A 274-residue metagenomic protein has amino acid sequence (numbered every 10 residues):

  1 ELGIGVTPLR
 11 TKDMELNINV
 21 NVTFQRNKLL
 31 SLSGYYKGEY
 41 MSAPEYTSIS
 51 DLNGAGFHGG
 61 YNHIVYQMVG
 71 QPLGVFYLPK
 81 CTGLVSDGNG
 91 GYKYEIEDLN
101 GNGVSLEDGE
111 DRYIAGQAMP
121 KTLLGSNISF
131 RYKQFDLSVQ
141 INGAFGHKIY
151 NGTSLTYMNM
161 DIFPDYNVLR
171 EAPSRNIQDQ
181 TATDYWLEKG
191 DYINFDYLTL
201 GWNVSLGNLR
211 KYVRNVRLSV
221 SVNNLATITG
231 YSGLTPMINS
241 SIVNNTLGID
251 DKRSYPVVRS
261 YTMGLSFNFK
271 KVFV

Functional and structural regions predicted by a protein language model:
L2-P8, L16-F24, L124-F130, F135-G143 (+3 more regions): Membrane-embedded beta-strands that build the outer-membrane beta-barrel scaffold
T7-G116, N223-L225, G230-G233: Conserved small-residue
K12, Q134-L137, G207-N208, K271-V274: Repeated loop/turn-to-beta-strand initiation elements of outer-membrane beta-barrel proteins
M14, P120-L124, D191-D196, R214 (+1 more regions): Residues that define the transmembrane beta-barrel architecture of outer-membrane proteins
P44-F76, D165, Q178-A182, T229-V274: C-terminal beta-signal and terminal closure region of outer-membrane beta-barrel proteins
Y66, Y113-Q117, W186-K189, D250-S254: Outer-membrane beta-barrel domain signature
S86-G90, N142-L225, G230, M237-S240 (+1 more regions): Extracytoplasmic gating/loop element in the C-terminal half of outer-membrane beta-barrel translocons and assembly
G109-R112, K121, Q180-L187: Glycine- and acidic
